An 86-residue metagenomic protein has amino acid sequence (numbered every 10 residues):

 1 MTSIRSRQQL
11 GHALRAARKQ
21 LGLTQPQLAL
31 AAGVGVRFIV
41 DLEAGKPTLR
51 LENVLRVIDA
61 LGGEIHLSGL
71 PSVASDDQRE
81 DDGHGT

Functional and structural regions predicted by a protein language model:
M1-Q20: A short, Lys/Arg-rich alpha-helix, primarily the initiator
L23-V40: Short alpha-helical DNA-recognition segment
T24, R50-N53: Residues that mark the N-terminal boundary/hinge immediately upstream of a DNA-recognition element
E52-S68: DNA major-groove recognition helix of helix-turn-helix/homeodomain DNA-binding modules
H66-T86: Short, charged recognition helix plus adjacent turn of helix-turn-helix-like nucleic-acid-binding domains
